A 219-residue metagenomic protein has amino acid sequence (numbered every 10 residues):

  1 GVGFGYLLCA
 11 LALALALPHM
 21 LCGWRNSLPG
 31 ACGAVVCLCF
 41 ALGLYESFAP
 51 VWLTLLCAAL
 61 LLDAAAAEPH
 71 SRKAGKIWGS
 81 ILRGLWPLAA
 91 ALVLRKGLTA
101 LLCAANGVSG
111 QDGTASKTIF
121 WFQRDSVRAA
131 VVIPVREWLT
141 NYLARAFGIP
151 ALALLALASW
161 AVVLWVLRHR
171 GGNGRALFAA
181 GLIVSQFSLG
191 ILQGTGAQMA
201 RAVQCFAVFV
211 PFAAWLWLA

Functional and structural regions predicted by a protein language model:
G1, A31, C39, G43-F209: Transmembrane catalytic cores of multi-pass membrane glycosyltransferases and polysaccharide-assembly enzymes
G3-A14, A34, L88, Q204-L216: Alpha-helical transmembrane segments of multi-pass membrane proteins
A14-W24: Short helix-perturbing small/polar motifs within transmembrane alpha-helices
C22-C32: Membrane-helix interface segments
